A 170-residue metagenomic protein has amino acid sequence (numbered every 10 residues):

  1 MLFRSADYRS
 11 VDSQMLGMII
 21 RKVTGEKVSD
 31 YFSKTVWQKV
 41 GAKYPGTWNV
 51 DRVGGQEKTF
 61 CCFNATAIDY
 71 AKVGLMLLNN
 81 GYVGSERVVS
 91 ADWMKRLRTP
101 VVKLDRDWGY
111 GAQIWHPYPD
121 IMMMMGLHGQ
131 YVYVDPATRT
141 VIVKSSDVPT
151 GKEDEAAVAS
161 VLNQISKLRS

Functional and structural regions predicted by a protein language model:
M1-L2: Short, small-residue-biased leader/transition segments that mark boundaries at the very start of proteins
A6, S13, V53-G55, L77 (+3 more regions): Solvent-exposed loop/turn segments at secondary-structure junctions within structured extracellular/periplasmic domains
D7-V36, Y70-M76, R139-I142: Alpha-helical scaffold elements that line and support the substrate/ligand-binding pocket of soluble hydrolases
T24-W48, G84-A91: Short, well-structured active-site flanking segments
T35-C62, T66-A67: Mid-domain, small-residue-enriched loop/turn segments at the edges of structured enzyme/sensor domains
K43-T47, A91-V143: Active-site Gly/Thr loop motif
T47-F60, N80-V101: A beta-strand-loop signature enriched in Asp, Gly, Thr, and Trp that corresponds to the sialidase/neuraminidase Asp-box
L127-S170: Structured C-terminal helix/loop/strand segments within mature extracytoplasmic catalytic/sensor domains
